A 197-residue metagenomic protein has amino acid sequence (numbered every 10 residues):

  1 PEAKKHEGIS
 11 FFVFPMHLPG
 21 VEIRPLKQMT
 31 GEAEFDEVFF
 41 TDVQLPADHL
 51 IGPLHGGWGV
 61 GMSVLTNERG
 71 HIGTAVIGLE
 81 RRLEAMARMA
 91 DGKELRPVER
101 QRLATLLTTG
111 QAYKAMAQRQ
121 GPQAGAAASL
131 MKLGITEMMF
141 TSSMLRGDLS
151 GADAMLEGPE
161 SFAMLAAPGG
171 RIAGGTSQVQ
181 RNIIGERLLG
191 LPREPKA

Functional and structural regions predicted by a protein language model:
P1, P15, P19, L45-P46 (+6 more regions): Short, well-ordered loop/turn and helix-capping segments at boundaries between secondary-structure elements and domains
P1-F11, L26, G174-G175: Glycine-rich, Trp-frequent "lid" loop and neighboring beta-strands that shape and gate the flavin cofactor pocket
E7, A33-F35, L165: Short, solvent-exposed loop/turn segments at the edges of secondary structure
F11, P15-K114, G170: Glycine-rich beta->alpha junctions and the first turn(s) of the following alpha-helix
F40, L103, I135, G175 (+1 more regions): Conserved S/T- and glycine-rich ATP-binding loop of Class I adenylate-forming
W58-E68, I72-G73, S150-A197: Glycine-rich phosphate/cofactor-binding loops in nucleotide/flavin-utilizing enzymes
V64, A85-M89, R119, L145 (+1 more regions): Generic, well-ordered alpha-helical scaffold segments in large soluble proteins
P97-R100, G110-P159: C-terminal helix-coil-helix/basic helical segment that borders enzyme active sites and/or dimer interfaces and provides
